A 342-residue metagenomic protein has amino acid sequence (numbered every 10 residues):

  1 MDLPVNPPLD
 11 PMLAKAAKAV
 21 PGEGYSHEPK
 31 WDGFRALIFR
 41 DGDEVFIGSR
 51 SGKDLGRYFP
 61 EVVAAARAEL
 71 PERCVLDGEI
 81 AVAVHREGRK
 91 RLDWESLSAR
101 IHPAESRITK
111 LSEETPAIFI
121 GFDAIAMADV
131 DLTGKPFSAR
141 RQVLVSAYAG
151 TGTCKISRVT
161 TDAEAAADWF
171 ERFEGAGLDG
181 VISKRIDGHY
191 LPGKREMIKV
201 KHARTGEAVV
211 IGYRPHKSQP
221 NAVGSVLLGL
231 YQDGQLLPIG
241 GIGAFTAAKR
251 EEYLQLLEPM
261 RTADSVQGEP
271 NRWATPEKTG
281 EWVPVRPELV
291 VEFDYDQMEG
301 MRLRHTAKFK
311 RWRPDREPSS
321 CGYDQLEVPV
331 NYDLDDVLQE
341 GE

Functional and structural regions predicted by a protein language model:
M1-E342: Catalytic cores of nucleic-acid ligases and guanylyltransferases
